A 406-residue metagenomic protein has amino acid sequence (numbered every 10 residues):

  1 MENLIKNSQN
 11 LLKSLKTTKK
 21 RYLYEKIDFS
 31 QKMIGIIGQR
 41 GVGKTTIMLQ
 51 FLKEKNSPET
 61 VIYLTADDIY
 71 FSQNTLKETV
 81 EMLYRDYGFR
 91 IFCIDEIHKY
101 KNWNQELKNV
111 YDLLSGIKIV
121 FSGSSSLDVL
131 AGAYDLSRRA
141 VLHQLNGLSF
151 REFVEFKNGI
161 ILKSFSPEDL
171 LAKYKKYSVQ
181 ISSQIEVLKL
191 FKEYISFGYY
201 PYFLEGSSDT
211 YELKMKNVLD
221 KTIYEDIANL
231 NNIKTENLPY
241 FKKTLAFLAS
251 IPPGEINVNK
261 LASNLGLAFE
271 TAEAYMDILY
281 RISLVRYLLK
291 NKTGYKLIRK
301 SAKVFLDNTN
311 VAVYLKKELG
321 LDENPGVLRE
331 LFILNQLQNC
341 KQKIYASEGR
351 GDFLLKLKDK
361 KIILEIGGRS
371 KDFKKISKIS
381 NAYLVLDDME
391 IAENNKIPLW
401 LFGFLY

Functional and structural regions predicted by a protein language model:
M1-T17, I34-I37, G41, Q50-E54 (+3 more regions): A cross-kingdom feature that marks ATP-driven nucleic-acid transaction machinery
E2-N7, N158-V313: Interdomain hinge/linker elements that couple catalytic modules in large macromolecular machines
L11-F29: Pre-Walker A adenine-sensing motif
K44-T45: Conserved lysine of the Walker
P58-I91: Short glycine-rich substrate-engagement loop in P-loop NTPases that contacts/grips substrate
R85-W103: Conserved P-loop NTPase "ATPase switch" module shared by AAA+ and STAND
C93, K118-S124, Q144: Structural recognition of the conserved hydrophobic beta-strand(s) that form the central parallel beta-sheet of P-loop
L127-L142, K157-N158: Short regulatory helix/loop adjacent to the ATP-binding pocket of P-loop NTPases
